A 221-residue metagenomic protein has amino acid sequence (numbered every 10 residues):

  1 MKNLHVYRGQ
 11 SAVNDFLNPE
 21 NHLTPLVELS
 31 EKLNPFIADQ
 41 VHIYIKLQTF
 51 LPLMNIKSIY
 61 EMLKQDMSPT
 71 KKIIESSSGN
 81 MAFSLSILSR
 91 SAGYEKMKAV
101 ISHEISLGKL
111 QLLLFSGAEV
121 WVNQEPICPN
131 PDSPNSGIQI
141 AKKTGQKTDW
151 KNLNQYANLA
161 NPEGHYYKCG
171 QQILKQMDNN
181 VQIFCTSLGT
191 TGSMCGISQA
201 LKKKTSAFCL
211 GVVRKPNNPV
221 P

Functional and structural regions predicted by a protein language model:
M1-P221: PLP-dependent amino-acid enzyme catalytic core
